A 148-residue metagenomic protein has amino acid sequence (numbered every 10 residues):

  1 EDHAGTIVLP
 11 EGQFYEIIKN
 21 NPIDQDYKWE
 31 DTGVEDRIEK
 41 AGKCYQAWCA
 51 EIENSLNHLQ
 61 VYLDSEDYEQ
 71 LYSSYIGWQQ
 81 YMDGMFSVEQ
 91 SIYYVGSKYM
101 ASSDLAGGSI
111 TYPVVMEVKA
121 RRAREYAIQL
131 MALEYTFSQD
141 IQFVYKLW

Functional and structural regions predicted by a protein language model:
E1-W148: N-terminal alpha-helical modules
